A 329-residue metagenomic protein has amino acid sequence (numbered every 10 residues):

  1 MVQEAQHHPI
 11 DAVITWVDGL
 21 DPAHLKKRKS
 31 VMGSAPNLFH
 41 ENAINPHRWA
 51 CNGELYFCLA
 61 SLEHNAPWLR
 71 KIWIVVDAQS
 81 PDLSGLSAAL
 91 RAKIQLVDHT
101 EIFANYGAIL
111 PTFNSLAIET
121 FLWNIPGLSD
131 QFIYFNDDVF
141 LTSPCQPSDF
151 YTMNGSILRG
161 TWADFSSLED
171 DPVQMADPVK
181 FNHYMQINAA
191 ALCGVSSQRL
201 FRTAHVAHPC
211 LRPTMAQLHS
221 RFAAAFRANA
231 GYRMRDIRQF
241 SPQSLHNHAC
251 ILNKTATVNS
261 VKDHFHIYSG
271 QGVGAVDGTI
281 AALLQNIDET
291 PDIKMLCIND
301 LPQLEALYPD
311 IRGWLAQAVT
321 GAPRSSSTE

Functional and structural regions predicted by a protein language model:
P9, G19-R48, G160: A solvent-exposed, charged loop/short amphipathic helix patch at secondary-structure junctions
L20-H24, S80-G85, A104-N105, F140-P144 (+2 more regions): Short catalytic/ligand-binding loop motif for oxyanion handling, primarily in non-cytosolic enzymes, centered on
P46, A50, S80-L128: Active-site-proximal specificity loops/subdomain of glycosyltransferases
S61-L69: Short, acidic, metal-binding catalytic loop of nucleotide-sugar glycosyltransferases
R70-Q79: Short beta-strand/loop segment that forms part of the nucleotide-sugar
S80-P81, F121-F165: GT-A fold catalytic core of metal-dependent nucleotide-sugar glycosyltransferases, centered on the diacidic
I157-R233, I237: Long, charge-rich alpha-helical interaction segments
I237, L245-E329: Long, low-complexity C-terminal extensions of enzymes
